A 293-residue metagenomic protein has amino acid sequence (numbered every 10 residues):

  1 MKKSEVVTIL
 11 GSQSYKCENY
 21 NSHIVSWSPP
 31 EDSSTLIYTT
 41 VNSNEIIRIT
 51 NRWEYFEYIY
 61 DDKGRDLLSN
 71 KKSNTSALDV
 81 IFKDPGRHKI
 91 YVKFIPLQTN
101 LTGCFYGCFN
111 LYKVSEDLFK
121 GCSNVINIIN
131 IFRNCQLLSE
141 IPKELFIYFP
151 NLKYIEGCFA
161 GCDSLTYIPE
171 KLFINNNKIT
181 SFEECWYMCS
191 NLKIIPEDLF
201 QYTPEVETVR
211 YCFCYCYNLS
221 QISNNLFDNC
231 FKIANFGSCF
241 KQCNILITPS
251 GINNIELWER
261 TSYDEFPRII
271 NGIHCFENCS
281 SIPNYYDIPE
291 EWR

Functional and structural regions predicted by a protein language model:
K2-Y20: Short, low-complexity N-terminal tether/leader segments at secretion or assembly junctions of large, surface-exposed
Y15-R293: Negatively charged
